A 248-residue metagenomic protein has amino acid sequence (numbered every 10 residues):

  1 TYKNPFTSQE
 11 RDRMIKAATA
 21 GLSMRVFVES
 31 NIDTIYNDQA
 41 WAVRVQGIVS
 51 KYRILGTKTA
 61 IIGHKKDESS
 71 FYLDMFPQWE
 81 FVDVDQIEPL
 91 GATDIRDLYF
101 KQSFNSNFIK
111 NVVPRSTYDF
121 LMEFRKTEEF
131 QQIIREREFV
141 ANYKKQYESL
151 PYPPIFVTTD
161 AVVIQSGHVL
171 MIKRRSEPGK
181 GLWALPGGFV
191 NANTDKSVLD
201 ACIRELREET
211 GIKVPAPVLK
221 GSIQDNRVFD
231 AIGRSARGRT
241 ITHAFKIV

Functional and structural regions predicted by a protein language model:
T1-K145: Nucleotidyltransferase catalytic core that binds NTPs
L55, P89, I155, R239-I241: A short, structural micro-pattern
G63-D67, R174-R175, H243: Short, well-ordered beta-to-alpha junction loops that form the rim of enzyme active sites and present histidine/acidic
A141-L185, V214: N-terminal strand-loop-strand
I164, I203, G211-V248: Active-site segment of metal-dependent pyrophosphate-handling enzymes, primarily the Nudix hydrolase catalytic core
W183-K196: Short histidine-centered catalytic/ligand-binding loop motif
P186, C202, L206: Hydrophobic alpha-helical positions that pack around
